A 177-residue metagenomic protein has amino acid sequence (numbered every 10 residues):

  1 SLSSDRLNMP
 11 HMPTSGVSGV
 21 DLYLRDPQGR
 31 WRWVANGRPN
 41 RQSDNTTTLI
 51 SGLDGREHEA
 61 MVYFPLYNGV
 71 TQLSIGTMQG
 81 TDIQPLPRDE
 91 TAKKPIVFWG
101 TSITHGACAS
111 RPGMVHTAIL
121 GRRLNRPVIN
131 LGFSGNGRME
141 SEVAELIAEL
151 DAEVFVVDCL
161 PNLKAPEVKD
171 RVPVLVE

Functional and structural regions predicted by a protein language model:
S1-P95: N-terminal secretory targeting modules
L2, G100, V157-L160: Short loop/turn segments at strand-loop or loop-helix junctions that form parts of catalytic or ligand-binding pockets
N8-M9, H105-C108, L163-E167: A generic structural signal for short coil/turn motifs at secondary-structure boundaries
T14, P112, H116, R171: Short acidic-hydrophobic sequence patches enriched in Asp/Glu that either
Q28-R30, T104, N136, L163: Surface-exposed, flexible loop/turn segments at secondary-structure boundaries
L53, A60-F133, G137, S141-E149: Serine-esterase "nucleophile elbow" of acetyl-processing enzymes
N136-E177: Alpha-helical cap/lid subdomain in secreted, periplasmic, or secretory-pathway luminal O-acyl-processing enzymes
